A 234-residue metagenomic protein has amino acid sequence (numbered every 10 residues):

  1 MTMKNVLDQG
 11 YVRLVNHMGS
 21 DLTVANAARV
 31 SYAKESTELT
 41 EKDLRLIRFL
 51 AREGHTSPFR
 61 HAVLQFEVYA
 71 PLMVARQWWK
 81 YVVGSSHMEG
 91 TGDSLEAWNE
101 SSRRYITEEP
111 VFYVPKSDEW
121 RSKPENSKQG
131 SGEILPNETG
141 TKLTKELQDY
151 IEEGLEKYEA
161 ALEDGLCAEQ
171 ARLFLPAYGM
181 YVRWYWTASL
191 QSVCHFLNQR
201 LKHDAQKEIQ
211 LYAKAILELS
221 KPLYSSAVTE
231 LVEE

Functional and structural regions predicted by a protein language model:
M1-E234: Family-specific signature for flavin-dependent thymidylate synthase
